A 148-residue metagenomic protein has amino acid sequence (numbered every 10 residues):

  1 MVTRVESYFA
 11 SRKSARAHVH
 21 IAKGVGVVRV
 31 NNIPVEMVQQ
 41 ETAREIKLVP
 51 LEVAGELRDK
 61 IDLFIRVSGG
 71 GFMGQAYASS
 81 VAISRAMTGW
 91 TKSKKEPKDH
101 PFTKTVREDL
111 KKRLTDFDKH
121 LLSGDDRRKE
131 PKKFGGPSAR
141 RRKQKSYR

Functional and structural regions predicted by a protein language model:
M1-I61, R127-R148: Contiguous, often N-terminal, cationic amphipathic patches that form binding interfaces
M1-T3, A86-R148: Low-complexity, rRNA-contacting terminal tracts
V2-E6, G26, F64-K104: Extended polybasic, low-complexity segments that bind anionic RNA or targeting/receptor surfaces
K60-F64, K111: Residues at or immediately flanking beta-strands
